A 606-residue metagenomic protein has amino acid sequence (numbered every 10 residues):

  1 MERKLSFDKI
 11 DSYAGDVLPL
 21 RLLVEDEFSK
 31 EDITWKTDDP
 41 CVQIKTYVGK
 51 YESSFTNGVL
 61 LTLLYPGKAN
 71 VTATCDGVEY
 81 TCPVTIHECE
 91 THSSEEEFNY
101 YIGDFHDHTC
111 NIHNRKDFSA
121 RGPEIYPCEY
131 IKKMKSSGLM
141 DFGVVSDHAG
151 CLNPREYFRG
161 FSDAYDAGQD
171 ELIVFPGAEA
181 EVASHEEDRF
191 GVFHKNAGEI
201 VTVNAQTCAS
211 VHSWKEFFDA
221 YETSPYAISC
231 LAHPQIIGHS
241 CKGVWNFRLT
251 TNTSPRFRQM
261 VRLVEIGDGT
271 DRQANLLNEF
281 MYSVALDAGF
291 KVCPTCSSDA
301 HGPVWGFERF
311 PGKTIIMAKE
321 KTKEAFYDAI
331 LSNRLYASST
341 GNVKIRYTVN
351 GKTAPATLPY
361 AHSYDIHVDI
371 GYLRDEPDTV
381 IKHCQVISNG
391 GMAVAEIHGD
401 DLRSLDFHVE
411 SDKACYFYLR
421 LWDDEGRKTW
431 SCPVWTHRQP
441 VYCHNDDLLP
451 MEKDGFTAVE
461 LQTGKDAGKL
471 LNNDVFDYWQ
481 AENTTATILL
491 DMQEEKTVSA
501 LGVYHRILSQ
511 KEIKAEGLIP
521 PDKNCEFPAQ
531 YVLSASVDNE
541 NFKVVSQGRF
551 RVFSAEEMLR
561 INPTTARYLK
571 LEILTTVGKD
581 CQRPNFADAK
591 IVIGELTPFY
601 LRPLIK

Functional and structural regions predicted by a protein language model:
M1-H92, A395: Extracytoplasmic soluble-region selector
P19, K68-N70, A414-Y418, Y568-K570: Short, conserved beta-strand segments of beta-strand-rich sandwich/propeller modules, principally
G58-L60, R403-E410, A555-N562: Exposed aromatic-hydrophobic patches
A73-C75, L421, I573: Conserved structural position at the C-terminal beta-strand of extracellular beta-sandwich adhesion modules
V78-Y80, D423-W430, T575-C581: Short acidic/polar inter-strand loop motif in beta-rich domains
E88-Y442: Extended, charged catalytic domains and RNA/DNA-binding interfaces, predominantly in divalent-metal-using enzymes
V441-L471: Predominantly extracellular/luminal regions of secreted and cell-surface proteins, especially disulfide-bonded
V441-Y442, L471-V544, F553-K606: Aromatic, loop-rich ligand-recognition surfaces of beta-strand-rich domains
